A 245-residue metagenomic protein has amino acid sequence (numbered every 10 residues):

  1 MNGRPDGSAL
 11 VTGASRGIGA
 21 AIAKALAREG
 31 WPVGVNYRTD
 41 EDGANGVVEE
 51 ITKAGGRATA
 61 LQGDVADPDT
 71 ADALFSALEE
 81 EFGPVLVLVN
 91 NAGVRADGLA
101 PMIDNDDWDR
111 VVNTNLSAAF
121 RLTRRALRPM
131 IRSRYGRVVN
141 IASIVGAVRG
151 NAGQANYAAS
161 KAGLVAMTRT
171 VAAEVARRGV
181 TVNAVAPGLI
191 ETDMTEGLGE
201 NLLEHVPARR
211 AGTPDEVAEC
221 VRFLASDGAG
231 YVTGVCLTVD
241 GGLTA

Functional and structural regions predicted by a protein language model:
S15-R16: Conserved glycine-rich cofactor-binding loop
L99-A100, D104-V112, L202: Substrate-binding pocket helix/loop in short-chain dehydrogenase/reductase
F120, T213-T244: C-terminal substrate-recognition "lid" of short-chain dehydrogenase/reductases
T123, S160, T168: Active-site helix of classical SDR
R128, A173-E174, G230: Alpha-helical segment proximal to the catalytic Tyr-Lys
S143: Residue(s) in the substrate-gating loop at a strand-loop-helix junction that position the organic substrate next
A176, T181, V232-G234: Short, small/polar-rich loop/turn modules that mediate ligand/substrate recognition or access, typified
